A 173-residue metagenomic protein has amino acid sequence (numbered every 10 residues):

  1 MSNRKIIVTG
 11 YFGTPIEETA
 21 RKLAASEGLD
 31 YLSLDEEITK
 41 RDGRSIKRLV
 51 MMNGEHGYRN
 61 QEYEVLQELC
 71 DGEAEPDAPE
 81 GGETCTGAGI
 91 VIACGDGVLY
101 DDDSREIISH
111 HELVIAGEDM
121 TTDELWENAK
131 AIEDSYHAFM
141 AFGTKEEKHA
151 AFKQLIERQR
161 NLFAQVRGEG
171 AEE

Functional and structural regions predicted by a protein language model:
S2-I6, T19-K22, S26, P76-P79 (+3 more regions): NTP-dependent small-molecule kinase module
I7, V91-A93, I115: Structural motif
Y11: P-loop (Walker A) phosphate-binding loop of NTP-binding proteins
P15: Conserved glycine(s) of the Walker
D30-S33: Conserved catalytic segments around the Walker B and adjacent sensor/switch elements of P-loop NTPase domains
E36-S109: ATP-dependent small-molecule kinase phosphotransfer cores that center on conserved nucleotide phosphate-binding segments
S109-E112, Q165-V166: Short glycine-/polar-rich loops that comprise or flank the Walker A/P-loop and associated switch/sensor motifs
E112-N161: A glycine- and Lys/Arg-enriched "phosphate-lid" helix/loop adjacent to the NTP-binding pocket of small-molecule kinases
